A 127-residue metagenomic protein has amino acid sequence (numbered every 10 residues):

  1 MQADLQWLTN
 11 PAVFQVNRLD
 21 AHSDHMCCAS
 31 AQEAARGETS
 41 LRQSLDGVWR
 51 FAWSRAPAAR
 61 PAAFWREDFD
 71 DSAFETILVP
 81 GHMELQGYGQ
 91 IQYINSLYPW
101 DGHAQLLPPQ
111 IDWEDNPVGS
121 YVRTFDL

Functional and structural regions predicted by a protein language model:
M1-L127: Extended carbohydrate-recognition surfaces in non-catalytic/accessory domains of CAZymes and lectin-like proteins
